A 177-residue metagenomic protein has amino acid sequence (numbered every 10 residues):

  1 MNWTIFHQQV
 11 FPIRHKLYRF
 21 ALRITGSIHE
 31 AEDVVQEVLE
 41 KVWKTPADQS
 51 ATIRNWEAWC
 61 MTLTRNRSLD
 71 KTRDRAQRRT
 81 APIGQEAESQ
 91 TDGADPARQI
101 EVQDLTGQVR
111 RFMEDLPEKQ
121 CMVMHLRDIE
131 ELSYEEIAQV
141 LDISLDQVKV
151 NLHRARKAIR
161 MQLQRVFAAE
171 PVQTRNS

Functional and structural regions predicted by a protein language model:
M1-R19, H29-E32, W43: A short, charge-rich alpha-helical start-of-domain segment used by transcription regulators
Q9, I13, L17, V38 (+2 more regions): Residue-level preference for hydrophobic side chains embedded in well-ordered alpha helices
L17, A21, P46, C60-T72: Hydrophobic-face residues of short alpha-helical interaction/recognition segments
E37-N55, D74-R75: Sigma70-family region 2
T62-I83, V102, R165: Arg/Lys-rich amphipathic alpha helix in sigma70-family domain 2
R78-V102, S133, Q173-N176: Internal acidic/polar
V123-R127: A short pre-motif secondary-structure segment
L141-R165: DNA-recognition helix of helix-turn-helix
